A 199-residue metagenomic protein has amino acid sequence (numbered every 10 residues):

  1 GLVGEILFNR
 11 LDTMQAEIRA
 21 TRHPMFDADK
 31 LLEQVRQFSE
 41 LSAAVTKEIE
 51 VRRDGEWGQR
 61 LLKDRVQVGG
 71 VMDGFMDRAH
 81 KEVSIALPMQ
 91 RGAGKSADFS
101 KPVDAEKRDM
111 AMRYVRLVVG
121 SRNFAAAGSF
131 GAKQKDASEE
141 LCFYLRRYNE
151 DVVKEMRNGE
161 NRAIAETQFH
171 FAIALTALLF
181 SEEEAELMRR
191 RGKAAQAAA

Functional and structural regions predicted by a protein language model:
G1-M156, A163: Extended alpha-helical scaffold segments
V35-F38, F169, G192: Short amphipathic alpha-helical coiled-coil/interface segments
G58, L62, L178-A199: Beta-rich interaction/scaffold domains
L141-R190: Extended alpha-helical scaffolding segments
